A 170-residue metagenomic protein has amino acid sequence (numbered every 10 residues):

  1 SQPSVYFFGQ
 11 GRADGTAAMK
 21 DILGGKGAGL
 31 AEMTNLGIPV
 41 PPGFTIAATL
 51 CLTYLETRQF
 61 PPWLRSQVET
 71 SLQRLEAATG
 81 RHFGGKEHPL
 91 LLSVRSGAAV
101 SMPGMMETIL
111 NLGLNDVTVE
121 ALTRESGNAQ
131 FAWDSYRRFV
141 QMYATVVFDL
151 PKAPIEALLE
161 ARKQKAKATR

Functional and structural regions predicted by a protein language model:
S1-R170: Nucleotide/phosphate-binding sheet-loop regions of phosphoryl- and nucleotidyl-transfer enzymes
